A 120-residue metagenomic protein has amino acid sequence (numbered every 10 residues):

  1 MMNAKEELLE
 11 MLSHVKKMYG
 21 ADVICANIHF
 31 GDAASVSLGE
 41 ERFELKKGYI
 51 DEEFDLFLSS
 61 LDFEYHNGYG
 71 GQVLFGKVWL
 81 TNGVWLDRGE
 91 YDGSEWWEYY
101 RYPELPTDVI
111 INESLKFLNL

Functional and structural regions predicted by a protein language model:
M1-L120: Acidic interaction surfaces
